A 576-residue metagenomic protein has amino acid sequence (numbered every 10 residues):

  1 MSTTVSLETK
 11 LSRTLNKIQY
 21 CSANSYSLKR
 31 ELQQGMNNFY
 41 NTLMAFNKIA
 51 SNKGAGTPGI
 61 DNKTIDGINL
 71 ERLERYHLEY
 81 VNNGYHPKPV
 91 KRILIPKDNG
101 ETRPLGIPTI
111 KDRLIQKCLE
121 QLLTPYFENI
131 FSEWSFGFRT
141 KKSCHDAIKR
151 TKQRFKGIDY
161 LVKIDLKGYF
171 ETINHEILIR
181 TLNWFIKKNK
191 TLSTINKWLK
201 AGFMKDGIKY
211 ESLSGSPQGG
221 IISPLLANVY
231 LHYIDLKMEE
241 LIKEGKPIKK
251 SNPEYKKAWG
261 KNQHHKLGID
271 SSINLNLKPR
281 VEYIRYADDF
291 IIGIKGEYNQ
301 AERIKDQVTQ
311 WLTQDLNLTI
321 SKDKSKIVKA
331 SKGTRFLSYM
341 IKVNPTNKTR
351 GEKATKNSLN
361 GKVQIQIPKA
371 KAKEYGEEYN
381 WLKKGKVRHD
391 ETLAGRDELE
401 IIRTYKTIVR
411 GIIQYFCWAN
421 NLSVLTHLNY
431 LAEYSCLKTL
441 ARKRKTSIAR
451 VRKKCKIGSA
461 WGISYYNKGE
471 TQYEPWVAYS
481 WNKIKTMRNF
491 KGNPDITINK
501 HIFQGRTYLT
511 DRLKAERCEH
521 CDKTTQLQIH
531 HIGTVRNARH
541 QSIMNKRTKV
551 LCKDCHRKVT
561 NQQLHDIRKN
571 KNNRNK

Functional and structural regions predicted by a protein language model:
M1-K576: Non-catalytic terminal/accessory segments
